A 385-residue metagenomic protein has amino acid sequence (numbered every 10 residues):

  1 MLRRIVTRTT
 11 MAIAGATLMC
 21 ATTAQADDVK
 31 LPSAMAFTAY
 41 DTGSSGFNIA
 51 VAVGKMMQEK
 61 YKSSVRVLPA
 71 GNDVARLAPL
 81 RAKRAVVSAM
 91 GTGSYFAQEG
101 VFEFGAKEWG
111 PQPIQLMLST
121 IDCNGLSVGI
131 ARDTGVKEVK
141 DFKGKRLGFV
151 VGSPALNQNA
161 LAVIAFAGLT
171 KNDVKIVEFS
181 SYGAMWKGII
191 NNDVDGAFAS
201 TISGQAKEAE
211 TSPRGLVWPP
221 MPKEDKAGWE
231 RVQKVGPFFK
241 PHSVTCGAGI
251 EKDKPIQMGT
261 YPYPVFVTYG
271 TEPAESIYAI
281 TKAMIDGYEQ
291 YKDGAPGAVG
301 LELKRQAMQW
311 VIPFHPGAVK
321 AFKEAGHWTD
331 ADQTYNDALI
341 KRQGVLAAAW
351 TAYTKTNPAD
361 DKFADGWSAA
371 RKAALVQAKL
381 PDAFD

Functional and structural regions predicted by a protein language model:
M1-I13: Bacterial N-terminal signal peptides that target proteins for export
C20-A26: Sec/Tat signal peptide C-region and signal peptidase I cleavage site
D27-F166, V177, W218: Short, glycine-/small- and polar/acidic-enriched structural segments that line small-molecule recognition paths
P32, T201-R214, W218, E275-I277 (+1 more regions): An extracytoplasmic/periplasmic, membrane-proximal ligand-sensing/linker region
S45-A52, M56, A75, P79 (+11 more regions): Extracytoplasmic/secreted proteins, especially bacterial periplasmic and envelope-associated proteins
M57-Y61, R84, T92, R132 (+9 more regions): Sec/Tat-exported extracytoplasmic proteins
T92-S94, V101-E108, N124, T134 (+3 more regions): Pocket-lining segment of extracytoplasmic ligand-binding domains
R146-A162, F238-G300, W310: Ligand-binding clefts/hinges and TM-proximal coupling segments of bilobed small-molecule sensing domains
